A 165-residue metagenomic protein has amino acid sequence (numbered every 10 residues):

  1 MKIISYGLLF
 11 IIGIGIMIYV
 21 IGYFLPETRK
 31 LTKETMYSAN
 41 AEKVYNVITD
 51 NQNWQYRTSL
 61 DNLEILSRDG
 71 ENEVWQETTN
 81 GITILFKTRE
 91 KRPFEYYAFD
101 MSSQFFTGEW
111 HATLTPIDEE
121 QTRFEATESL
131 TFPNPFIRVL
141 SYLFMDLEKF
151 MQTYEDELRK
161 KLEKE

Functional and structural regions predicted by a protein language model:
K2-S67: Hydrophobic ligand-binding cavity/cleft-lining segments
K30-T32, G81-F86, F106-H111: Short, surface-exposed coil-to-beta transition loops
E34-S38, K87, D100, T113: Generic structural detector for well-ordered beta-strands
N40, G70, N80, P93 (+2 more regions): Short strand-connecting beta-turns/loops that link adjacent beta-strands
K43-I48, W54, W75, T88 (+3 more regions): Hydrophobic pocket/interface hotspot
N51-L85, F94-Y96: Short beta-edge strand/loop motif at the mouth of beta-sheet-based domains
S102-T153, K160, K164: Beta-strand/loop substructures that line and gate deep hydrophobic ligand-binding cavities in soluble
